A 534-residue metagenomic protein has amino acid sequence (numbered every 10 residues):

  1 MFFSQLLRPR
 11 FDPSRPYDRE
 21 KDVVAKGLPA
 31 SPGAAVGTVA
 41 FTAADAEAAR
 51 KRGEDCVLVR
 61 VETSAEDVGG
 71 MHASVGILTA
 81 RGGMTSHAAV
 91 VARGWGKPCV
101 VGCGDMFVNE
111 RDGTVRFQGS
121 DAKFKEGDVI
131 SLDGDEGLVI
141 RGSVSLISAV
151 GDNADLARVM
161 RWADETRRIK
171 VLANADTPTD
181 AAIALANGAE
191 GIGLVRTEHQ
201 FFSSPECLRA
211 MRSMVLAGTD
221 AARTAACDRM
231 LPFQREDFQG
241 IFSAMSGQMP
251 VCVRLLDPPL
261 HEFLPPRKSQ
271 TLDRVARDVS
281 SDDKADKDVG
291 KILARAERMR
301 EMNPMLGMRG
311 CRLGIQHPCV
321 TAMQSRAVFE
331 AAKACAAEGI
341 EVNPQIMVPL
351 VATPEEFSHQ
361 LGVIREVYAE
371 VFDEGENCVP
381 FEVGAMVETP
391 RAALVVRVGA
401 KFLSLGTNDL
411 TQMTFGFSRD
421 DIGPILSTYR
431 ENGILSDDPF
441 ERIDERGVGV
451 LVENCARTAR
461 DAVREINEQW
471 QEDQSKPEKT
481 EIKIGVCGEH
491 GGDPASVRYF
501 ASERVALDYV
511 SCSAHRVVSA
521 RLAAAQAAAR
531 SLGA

Functional and structural regions predicted by a protein language model:
M1-A46, R50-D55, V61-V195, H199-M214 (+1 more regions): Acidic, glycine-rich flexible loop/linker segments
D22-V24, R60-V61, T114, I130 (+4 more regions): Short secondary-structure boundary micro-motifs
G151-L156, W162-A534: Conserved alpha/beta-domain cores
